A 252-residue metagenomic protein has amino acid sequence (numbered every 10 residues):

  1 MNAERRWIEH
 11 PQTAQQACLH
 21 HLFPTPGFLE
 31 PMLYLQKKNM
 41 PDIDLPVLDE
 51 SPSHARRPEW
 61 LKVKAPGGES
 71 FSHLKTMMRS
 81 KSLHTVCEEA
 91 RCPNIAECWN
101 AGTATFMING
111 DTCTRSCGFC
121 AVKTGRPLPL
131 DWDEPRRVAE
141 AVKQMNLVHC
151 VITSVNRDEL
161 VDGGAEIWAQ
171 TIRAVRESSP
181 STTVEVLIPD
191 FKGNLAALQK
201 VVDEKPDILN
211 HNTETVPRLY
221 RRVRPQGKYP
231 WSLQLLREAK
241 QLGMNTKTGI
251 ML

Functional and structural regions predicted by a protein language model:
A3, P11, H21-L22: Short hydrophobic alpha-helical segments enriched in small aliphatic residues
H10-Q12, M32: Intrinsically disordered, low-complexity segments enriched in serine/threonine/proline/glycine and often basic
T25, M32-R115: Flexible, acidic/Gly-rich N-terminal and inter-domain linker regions that tether and position cofactor-handling modules
A96-F106, F119-D133: Iron-sulfur (Fe-S) cluster-binding segments and ferredoxin-like electron-carrier domains, especially [2Fe-2S]
M107-C113, L130-A141: Short cysteine/histidine-rich metal-coordination sites, predominantly Zn2+-binding motifs
E134-Q144, V148-C150, S154-L252: Conserved AdoMet/S-adenosylmethionine-binding subsite of the radical SAM
